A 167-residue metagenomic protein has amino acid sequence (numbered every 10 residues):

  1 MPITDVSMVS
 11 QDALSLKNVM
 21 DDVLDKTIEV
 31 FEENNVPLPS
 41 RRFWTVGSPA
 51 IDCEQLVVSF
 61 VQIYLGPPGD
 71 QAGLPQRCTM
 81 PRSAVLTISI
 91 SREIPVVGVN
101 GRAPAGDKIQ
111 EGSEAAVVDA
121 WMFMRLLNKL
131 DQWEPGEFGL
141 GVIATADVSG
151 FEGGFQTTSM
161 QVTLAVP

Functional and structural regions predicted by a protein language model:
M1-C78: Small/polar-rich, solvent-exposed N-terminal microdomains that initiate assembly or binding
P2-Q11, S15-D22, E32-E33, R77-S83 (+1 more regions): Extracellular/virion structural assembly segments
F31-V36, E54, I109-A165: Acidic-leaning, charged glycine-interspersed low-complexity segments
R41, V46, G98-G101, A105 (+1 more regions): A generic structural signal for ordered alpha-helices
A50, G69, P104, G139-A144: Polar low-complexity intrinsically disordered regions enriched in Ser/Thr and small residues
F60-L65, I90-R92, T145, L164-V166: Surface-exposed beta-strand edges and flanking loops
M80-V96, G153-P167: Oligomerization/assembly interface segments of phage tail-like spikes and tubes
